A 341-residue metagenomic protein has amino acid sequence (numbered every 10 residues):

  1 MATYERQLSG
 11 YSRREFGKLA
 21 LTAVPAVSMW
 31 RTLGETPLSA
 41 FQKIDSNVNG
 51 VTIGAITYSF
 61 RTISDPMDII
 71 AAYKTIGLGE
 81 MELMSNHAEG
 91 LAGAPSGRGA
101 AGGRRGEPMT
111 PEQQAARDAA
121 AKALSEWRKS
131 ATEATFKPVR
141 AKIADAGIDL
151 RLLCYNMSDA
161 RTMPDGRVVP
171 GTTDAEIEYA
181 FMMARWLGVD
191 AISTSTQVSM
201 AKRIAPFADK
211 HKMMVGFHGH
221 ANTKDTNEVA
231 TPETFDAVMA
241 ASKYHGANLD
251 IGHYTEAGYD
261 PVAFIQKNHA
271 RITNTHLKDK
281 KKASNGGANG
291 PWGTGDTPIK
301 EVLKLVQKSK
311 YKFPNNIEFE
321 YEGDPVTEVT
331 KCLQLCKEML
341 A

Functional and structural regions predicted by a protein language model:
M1-S12: N-terminal secretory signal peptides
G10-E15, A26-K43: N-terminal twin-arginine translocation
A20-R31, D45, K129, K142 (+2 more regions): Active-site acidic/histidine proton-transfer and metal-coordination neighborhood in alpha/beta enzyme cores
A40-D45, A72, A88-R128, R167-V169: Disordered, low-complexity segments in secreted/periplasmic proteins that are enriched in proline
T52-A55, P206-D296: Acidic/histidine-rich catalytic cores of soluble enzymes
A55, Y73, M81, I143 (+7 more regions): Conserved, mostly hydrophobic/aromatic
Y58-F60, M84-A88, Y155-S158, Q197 (+4 more regions): Active-site beta-loop-alpha junctions enriched in small/polar residues
I69-H87, L187-G188: Catalytic domains of carbohydrate-active enzymes, especially glycoside hydrolases
